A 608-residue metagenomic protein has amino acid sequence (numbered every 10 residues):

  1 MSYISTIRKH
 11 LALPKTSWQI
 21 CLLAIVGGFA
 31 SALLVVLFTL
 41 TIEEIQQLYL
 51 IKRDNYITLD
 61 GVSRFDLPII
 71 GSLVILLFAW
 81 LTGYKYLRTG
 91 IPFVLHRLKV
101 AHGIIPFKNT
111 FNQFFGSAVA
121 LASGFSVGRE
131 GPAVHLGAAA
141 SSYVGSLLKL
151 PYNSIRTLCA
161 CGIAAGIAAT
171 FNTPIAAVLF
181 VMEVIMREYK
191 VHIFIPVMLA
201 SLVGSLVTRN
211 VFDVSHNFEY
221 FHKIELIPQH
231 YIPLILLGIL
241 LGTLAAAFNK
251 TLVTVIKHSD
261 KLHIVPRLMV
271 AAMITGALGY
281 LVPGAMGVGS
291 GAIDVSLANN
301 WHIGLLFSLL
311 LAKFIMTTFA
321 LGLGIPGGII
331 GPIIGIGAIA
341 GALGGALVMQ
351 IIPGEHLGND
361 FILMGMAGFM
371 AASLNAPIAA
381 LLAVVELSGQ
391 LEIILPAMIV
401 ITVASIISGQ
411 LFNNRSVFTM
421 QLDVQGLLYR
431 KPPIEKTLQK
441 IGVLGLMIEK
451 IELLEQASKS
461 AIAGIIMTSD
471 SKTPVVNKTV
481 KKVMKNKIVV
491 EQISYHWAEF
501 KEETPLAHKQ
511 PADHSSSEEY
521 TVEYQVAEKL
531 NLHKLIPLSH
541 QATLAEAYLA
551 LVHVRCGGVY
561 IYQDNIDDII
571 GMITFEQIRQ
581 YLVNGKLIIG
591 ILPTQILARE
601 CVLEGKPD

Functional and structural regions predicted by a protein language model:
M1-S516, Y524, E528-K534, G558 (+1 more regions): Alpha-helical transmembrane segments and immediately membrane-proximal extracytoplasmic
L453-S471, V476-K478, K501, E518-E519 (+3 more regions): The conserved cystathionine-beta-synthase
D568-M572: Glycine-rich acetyl-CoA-binding "A-motif" of GNAT/NAT acetyltransferases
